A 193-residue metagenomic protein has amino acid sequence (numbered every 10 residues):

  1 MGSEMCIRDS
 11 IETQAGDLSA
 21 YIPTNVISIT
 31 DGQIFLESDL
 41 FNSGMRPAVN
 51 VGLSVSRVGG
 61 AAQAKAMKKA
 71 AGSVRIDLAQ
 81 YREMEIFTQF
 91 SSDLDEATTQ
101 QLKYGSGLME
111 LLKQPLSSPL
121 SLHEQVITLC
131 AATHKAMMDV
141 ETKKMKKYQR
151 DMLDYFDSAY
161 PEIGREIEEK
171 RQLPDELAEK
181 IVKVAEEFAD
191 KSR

Functional and structural regions predicted by a protein language model:
M1-I7: Short, small-residue-biased leader/transition segments that mark boundaries at the very start of proteins
S10-R193: Conserved catalytic/coupling modules of large nucleotide/cofactor-utilizing molecular machines
